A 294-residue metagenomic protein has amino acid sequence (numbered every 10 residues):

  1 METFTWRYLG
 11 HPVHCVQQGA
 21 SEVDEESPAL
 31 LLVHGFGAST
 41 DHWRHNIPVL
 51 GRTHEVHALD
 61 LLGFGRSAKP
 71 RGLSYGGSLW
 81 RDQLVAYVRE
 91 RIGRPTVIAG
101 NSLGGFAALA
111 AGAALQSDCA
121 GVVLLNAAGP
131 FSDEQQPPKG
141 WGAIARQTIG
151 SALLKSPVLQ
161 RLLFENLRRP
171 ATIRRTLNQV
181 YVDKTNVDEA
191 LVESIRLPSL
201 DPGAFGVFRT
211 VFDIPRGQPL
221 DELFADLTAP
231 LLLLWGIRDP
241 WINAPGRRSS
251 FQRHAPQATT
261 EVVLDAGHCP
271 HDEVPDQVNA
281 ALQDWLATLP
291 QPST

Functional and structural regions predicted by a protein language model:
W6-H11, V16-E22, H57-A99, L103 (+2 more regions): Active-site loop/oxyanion-hole signature of alpha/beta-hydrolase fold enzymes
V13, V158-A229: Conserved alpha/beta-hydrolase catalytic His-Asp/Glu region
Q17-R66: Conserved HGGG/HGGXW glycine-rich cap/lid loop of the alpha/beta-hydrolase fold
A38-P48, R66-K69, A107, D133 (+2 more regions): Short N-terminal helix/helix-N-cap motif within the alpha/beta-hydrolase-1
G105-Q116, V122: Short glycine-enriched nucleophile-adjacent loop and the immediately C-terminal alpha-helix near the catalytic center
A113, V122-Q160: Flexible "cap/lid" loop of the alpha/beta hydrolase fold
D226-A266: Conserved loop-alpha-helix segment in the C-terminal half of the alpha/beta-hydrolase fold that carries the catalytic
P256-T294: Catalytic active-site module of serine/aspartate enzymes centered on a nucleophile-bearing elbow/loop
